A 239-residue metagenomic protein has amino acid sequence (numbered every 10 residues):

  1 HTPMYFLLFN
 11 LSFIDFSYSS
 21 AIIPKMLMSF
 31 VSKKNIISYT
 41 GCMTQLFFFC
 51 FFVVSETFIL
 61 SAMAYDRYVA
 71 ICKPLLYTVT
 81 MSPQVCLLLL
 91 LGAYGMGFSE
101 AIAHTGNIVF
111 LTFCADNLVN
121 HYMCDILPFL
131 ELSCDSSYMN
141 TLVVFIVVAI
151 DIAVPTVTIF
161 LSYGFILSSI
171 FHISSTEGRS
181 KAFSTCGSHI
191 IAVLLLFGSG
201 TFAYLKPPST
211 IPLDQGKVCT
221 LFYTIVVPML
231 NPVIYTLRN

Functional and structural regions predicted by a protein language model:
H1-N239: Transmembrane helical core of 7TM receptor-like proteins
